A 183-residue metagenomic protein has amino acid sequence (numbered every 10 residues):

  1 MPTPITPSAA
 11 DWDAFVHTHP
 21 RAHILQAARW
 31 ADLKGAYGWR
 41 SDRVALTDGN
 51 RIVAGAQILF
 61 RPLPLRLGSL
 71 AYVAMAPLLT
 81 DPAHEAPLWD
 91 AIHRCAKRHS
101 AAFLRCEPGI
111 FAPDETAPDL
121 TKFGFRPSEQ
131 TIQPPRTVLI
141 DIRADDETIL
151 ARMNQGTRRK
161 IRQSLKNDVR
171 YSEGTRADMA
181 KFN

Functional and structural regions predicted by a protein language model:
M1-A9, T121-N183: Acyltransferase donor/substrate-recognition loop-hinge adjacent to the catalytic core
A14, A31-G109, P127: Conserved donor-binding loop and adjoining core beta-sheet/short helix segment in diverse acyl/aminoacyl transferases
A14-R29: Conserved GNAT-fold acetyl-CoA-binding loop/helix
T18, R40, R98-H99, F123 (+1 more regions): Structured helix-beta-strand junction loops
S69-L70, E85, D114-P118, S128 (+1 more regions): Short, conserved acidic/polar surface loops in the N-terminal third of protein domains
R94-R98, D119, Q163: Alpha-helical scaffold elements within enzyme catalytic domains, especially in hydrolases
A101-P118, T131-I140: Short, glycine/charge-rich beta-strand/loop segments that flank catalytic centers and engage negatively charged groups
